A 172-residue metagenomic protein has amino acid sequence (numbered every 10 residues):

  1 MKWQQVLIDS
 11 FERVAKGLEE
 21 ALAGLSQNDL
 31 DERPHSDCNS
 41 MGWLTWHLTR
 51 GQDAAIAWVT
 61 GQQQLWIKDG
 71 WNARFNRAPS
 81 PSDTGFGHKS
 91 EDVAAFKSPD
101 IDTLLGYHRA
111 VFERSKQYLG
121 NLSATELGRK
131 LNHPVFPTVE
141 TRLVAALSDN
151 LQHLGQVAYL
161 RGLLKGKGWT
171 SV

Functional and structural regions predicted by a protein language model:
M1-I8, L30, S98-L105: Active-site rim elements
K2, V6-D9, G17-A23: Basic/aromatic DNA-contact patch characteristic of tyrosine site-specific recombinases
I8-E12, E19, D29-G87, K130-V172: Short, contiguous alpha-helical
F11, A15, L22, H108 (+1 more regions): Hydrophobic alpha-helical core bundles mediating ligand binding, dimerization, or RNAP-core interactions
L22, S26, G120-S123, R161: A structural signal for long alpha-helical coiled-coils and helix-turn connectors that form the cytosolic signaling
A78-L127, V144: Acidic/histidine-rich alpha-helical segments that form the ligand environment of transition-metal centers
